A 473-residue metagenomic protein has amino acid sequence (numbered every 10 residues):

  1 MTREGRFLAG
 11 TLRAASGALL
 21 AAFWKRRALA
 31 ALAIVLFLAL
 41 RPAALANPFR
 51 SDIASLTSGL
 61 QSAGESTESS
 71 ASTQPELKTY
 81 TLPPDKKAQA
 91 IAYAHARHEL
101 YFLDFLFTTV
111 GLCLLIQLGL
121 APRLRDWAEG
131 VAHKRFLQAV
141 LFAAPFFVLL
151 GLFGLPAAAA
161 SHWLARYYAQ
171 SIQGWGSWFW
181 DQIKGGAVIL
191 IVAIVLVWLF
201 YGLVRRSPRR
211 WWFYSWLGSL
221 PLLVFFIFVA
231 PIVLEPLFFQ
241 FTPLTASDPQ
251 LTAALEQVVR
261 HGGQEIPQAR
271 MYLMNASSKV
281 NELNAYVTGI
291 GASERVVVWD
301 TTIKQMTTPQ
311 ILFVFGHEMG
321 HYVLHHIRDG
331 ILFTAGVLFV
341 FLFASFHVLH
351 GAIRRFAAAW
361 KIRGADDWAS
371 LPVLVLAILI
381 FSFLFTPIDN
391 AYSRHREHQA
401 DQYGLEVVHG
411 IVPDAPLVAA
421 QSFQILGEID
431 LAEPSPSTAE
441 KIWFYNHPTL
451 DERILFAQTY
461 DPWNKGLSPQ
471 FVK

Functional and structural regions predicted by a protein language model:
M1-W24: N-terminal secretory signal peptides that target proteins for export/translocation
G10, A22-W24, L38, A94 (+1 more regions): Short alpha-helical segments used as structural interaction elements across diverse proteins
A14, R26-A28, P42, H98 (+2 more regions): Hydrophobic alpha-helical segments, especially transmembrane helices and their immediate juxtamembrane helical caps
A15-G17, A31, A439: Residue-level detector of transmembrane insertion/anchoring sites
L19, F23-A46, L223-P231, I380-F385: Hydrophobic secretory-pathway targeting helix
N47-L118, P122-A365, L379-K473: Polar-ligand-bearing catalytic/cofactor-coordination segments of membrane-embedded or membrane-tethered inner-membrane
A365-V375: N-terminal signal-anchor/signal peptide hydrophobic helix marking the start of the first transmembrane segment
